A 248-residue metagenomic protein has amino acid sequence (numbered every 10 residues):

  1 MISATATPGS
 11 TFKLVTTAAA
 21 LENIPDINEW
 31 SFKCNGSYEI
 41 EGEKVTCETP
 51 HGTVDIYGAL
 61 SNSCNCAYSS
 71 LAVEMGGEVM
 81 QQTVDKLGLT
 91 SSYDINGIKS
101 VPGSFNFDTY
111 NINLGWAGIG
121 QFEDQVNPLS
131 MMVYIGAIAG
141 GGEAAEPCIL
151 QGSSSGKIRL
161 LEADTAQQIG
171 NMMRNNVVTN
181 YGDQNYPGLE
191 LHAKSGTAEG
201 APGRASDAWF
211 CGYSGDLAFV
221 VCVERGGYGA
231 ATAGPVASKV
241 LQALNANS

Functional and structural regions predicted by a protein language model:
M1-G9, V15-G229: Beta-lactam-recognizing serine transpeptidase/beta-lactamase-like catalytic domain environment
A231-G234: Non-catalytic, well-ordered alpha-helical segments in soluble enzyme domains
V236-S248: Short, gly/Ser/Thr-rich active-site loops of penicillin-recognizing serine hydrolases
